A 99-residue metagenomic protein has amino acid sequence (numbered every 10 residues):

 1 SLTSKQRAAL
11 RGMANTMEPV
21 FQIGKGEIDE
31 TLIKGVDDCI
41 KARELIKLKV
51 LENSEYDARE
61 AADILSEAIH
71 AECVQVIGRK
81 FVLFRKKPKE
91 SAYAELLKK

Functional and structural regions predicted by a protein language model:
S1-K99: Positively charged, polar, low-complexity stretches
